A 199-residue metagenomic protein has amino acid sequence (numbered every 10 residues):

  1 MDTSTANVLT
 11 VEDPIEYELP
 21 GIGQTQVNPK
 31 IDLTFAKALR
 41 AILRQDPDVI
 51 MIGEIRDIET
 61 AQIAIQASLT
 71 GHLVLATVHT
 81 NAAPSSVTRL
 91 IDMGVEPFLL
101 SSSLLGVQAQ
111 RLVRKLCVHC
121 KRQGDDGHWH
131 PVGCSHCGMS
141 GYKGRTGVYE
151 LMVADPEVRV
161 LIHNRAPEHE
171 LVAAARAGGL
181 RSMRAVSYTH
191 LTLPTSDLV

Functional and structural regions predicted by a protein language model:
M1-L193: Short, flexible helix-loop junctions that flank or precede catalytic/ligand sites
T195-V199: N-terminal low-complexity segments that are often proline-rich with Ser/Thr-Pro
